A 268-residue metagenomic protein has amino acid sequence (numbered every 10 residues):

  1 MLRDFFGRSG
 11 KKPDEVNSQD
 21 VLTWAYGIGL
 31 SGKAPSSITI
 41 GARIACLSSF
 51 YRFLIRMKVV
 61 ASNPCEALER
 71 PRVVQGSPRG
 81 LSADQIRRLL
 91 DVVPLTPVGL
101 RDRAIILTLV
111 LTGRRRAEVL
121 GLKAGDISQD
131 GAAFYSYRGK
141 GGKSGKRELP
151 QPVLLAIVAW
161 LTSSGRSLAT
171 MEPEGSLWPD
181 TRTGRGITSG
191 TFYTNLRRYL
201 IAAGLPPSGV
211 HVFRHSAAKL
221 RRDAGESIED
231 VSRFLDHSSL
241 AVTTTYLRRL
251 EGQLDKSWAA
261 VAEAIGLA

Functional and structural regions predicted by a protein language model:
M1-A268: Conserved catalytic core of the tyrosine transesterase superfamily
